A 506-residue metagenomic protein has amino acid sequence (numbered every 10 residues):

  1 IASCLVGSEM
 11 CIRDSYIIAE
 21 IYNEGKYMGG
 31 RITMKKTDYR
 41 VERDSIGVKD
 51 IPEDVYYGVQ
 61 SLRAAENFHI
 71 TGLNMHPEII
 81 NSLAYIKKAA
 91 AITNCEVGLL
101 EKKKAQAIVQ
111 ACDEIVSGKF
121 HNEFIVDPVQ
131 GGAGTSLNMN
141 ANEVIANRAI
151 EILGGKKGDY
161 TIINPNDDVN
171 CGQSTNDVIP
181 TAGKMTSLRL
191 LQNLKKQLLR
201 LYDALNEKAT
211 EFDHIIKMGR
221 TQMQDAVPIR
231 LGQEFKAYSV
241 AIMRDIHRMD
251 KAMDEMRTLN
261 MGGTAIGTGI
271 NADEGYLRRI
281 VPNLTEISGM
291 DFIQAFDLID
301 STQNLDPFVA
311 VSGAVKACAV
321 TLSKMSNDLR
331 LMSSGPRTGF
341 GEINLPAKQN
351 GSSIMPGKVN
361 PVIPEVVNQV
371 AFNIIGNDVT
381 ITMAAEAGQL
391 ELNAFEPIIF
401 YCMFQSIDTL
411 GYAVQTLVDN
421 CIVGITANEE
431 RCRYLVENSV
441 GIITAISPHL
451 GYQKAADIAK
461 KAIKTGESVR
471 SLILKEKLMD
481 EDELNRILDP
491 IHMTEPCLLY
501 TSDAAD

Functional and structural regions predicted by a protein language model:
I1-D14, Y500-D506: Single conserved hydrophobic/aromatic residue that forms the stacking wall/gate of nucleotide- or nucleobase-binding
Y16-I18, Y27: Short terminal hydrophobic/aromatic SLiMs and anchors at protein ends
G29-S502: Conserved, well-structured ligand/cofactor-binding cores
